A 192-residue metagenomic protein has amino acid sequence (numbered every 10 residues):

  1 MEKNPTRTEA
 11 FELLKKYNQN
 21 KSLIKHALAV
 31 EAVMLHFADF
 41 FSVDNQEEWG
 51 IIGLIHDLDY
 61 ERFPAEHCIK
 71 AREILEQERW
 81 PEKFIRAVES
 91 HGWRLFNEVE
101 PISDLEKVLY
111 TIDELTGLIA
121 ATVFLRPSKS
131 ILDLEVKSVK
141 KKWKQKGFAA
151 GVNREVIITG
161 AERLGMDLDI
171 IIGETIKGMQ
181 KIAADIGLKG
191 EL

Functional and structural regions predicted by a protein language model:
M1-F63: Acidic/His-rich, divalent-metal-binding segments that scaffold phosphate/diphosphate chemistry
P5, E9, K25-A29, E66 (+7 more regions): Conserved active-site and cofactor/substrate-binding residues in soluble primary-metabolism enzymes
F11, K15, E31, L35 (+5 more regions): Predominant activation on well-ordered alpha-helical scaffold segments within soluble catalytic domains
Y17-K21, V33-F41, L58-E61, E78 (+6 more regions): Change "in soluble alpha/beta enzymes" to "in soluble alpha/beta proteins
N18, S138-E191: C-terminal binding/interaction regions
N20, L105-V108, D169: Amphipathic, non-membrane alpha-helical segments in soluble helical-bundle scaffolds
D44-F148, I158: Divalent metal-dependent catalytic cores for phosphoryl transfer on phosphate-bearing substrates
